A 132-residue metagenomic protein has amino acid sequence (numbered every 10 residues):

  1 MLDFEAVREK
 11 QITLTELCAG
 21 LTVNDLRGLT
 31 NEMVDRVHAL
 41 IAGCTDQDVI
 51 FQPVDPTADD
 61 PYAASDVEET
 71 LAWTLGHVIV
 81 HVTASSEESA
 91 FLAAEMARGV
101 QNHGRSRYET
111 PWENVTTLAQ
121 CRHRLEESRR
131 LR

Functional and structural regions predicted by a protein language model:
M1-G76, S85-R132: Aromatic-glycine hotspot motif
I79-V80: Conserved H-X4-D acyltransferase segment
